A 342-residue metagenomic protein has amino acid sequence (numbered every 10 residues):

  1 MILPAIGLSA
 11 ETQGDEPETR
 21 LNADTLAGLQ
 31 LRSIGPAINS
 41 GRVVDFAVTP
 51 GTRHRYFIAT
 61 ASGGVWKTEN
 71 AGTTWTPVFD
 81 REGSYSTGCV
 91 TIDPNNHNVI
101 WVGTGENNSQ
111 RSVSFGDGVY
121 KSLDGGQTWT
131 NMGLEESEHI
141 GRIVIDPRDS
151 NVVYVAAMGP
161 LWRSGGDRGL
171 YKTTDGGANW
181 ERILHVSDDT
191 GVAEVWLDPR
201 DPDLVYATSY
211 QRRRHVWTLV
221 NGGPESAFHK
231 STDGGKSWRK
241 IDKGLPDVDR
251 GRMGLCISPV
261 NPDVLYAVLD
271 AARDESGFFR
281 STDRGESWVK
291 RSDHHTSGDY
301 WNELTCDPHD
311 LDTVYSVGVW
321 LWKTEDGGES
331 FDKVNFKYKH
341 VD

Functional and structural regions predicted by a protein language model:
M1-G7: Bacterial N-terminal signal peptides
E11-D342: Beta-propeller blade termini and top-face loops
